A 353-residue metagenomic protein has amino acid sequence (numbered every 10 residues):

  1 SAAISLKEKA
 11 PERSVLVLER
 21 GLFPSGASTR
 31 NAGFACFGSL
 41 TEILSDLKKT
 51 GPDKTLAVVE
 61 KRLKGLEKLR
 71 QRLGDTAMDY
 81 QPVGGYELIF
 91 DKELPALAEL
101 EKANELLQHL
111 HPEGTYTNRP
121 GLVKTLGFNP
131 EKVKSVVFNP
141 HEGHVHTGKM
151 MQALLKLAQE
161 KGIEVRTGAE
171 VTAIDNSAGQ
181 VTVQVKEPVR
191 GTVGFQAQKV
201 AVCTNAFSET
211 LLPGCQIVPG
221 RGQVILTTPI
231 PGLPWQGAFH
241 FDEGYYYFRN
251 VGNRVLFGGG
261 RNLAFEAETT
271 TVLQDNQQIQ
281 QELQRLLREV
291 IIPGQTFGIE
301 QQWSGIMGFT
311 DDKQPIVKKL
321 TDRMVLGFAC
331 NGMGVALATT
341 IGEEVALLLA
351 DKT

Functional and structural regions predicted by a protein language model:
K7-R30: Glycine-rich FAD pyrophosphate-binding loop
G26, R30-E60: Glycine-rich active-site loop/strand segments that organize a redox cofactor
G38, F90, C203-T204: Short, well-ordered coil/turn residues at beta-beta hairpins and beta-strand->alpha-helix junctions within
T41-L47, Q71-K156, K161: Flavin (FAD/FMN) cofactor-binding and adjacent substrate-gating region of FAD-dependent oxidoreductase domains
P130-Q198: Helical element adjacent to the flavin cofactor pocket in flavoenzyme catalytic cores
H141, E289-T353: C-terminal catalytic lobe of FAD-dependent flavoproteins
V185-W235: Central helical "cap/lid" subdomain
L233-L320: Active-site lid/adjacent beta-loop-alpha segment flanking the redox-cofactor pocket in flavoenzymes
